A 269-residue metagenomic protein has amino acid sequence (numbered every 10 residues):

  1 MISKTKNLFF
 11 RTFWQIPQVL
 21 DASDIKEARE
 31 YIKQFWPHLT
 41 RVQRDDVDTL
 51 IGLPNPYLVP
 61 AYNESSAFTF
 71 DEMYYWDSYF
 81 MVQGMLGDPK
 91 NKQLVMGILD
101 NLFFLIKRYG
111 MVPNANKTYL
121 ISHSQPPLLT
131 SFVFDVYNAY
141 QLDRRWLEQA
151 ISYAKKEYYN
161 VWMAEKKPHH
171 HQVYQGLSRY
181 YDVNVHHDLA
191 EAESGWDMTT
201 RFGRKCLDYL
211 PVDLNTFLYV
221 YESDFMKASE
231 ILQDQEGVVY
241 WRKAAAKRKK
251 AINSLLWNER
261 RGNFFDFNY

Functional and structural regions predicted by a protein language model:
M1-Y269: Acidic, mature catalytic/reactive cores of soluble proteins
